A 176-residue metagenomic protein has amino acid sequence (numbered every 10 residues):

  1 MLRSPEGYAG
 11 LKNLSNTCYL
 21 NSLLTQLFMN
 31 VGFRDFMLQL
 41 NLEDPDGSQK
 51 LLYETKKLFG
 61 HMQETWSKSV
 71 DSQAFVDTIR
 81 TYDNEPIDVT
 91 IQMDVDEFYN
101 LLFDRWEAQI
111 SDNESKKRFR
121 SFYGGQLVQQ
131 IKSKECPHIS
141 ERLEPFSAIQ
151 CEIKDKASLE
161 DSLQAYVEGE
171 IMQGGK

Functional and structural regions predicted by a protein language model:
M1-K176: UBL (ubiquitin/ubiquitin-like) substrate-recognition surfaces within cysteine isopeptidase catalytic folds
